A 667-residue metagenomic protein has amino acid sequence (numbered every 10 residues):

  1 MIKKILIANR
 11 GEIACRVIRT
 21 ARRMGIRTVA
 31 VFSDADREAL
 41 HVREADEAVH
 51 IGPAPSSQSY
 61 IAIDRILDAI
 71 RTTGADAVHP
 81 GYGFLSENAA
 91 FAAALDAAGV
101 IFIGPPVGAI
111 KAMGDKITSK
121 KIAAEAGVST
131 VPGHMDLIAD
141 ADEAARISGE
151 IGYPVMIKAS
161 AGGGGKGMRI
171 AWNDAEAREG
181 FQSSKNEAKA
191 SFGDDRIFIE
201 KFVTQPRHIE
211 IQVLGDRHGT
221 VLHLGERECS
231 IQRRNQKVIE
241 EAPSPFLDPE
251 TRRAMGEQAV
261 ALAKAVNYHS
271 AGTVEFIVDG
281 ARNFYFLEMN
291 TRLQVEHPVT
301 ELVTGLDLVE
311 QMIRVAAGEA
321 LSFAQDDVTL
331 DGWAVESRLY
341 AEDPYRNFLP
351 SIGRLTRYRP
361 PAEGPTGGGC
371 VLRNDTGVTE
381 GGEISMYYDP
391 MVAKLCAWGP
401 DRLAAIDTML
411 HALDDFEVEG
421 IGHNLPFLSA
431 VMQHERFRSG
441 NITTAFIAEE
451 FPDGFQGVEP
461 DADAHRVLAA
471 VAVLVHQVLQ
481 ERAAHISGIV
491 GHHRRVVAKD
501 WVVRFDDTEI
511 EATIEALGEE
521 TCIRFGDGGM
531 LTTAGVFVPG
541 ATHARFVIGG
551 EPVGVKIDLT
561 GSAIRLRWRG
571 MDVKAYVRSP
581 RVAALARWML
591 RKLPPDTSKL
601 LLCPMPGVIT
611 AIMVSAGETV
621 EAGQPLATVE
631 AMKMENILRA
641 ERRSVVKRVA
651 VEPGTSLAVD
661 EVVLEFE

Functional and structural regions predicted by a protein language model:
M1-V274, V278-H297: N-terminal beta-alpha lobe that positions the nucleotide/phosphoryl donor in ATP/NTP-coupled carboxylate activation
K166, P243, D389-L395, T597-K599: Short amphipathic alpha-helical segments
A259, P298-L531, A622-P625, V659-E661 (+1 more regions): Catalytic cores of soluble metabolic enzymes centered on carboxylation/carboxyl-transfer
W398-A404, M409-E419, L590-P604, V608 (+1 more regions): Conserved bacterial/organellar gene-expression machines centered on ribosome-associated P-loop NTPases
A516-C522, G526-G554, S562: Conserved nucleotide-binding/hydrolysis modules and their immediate coupling elements across P-loop/ASCE NTPase motors
P552, D558-P604: Catalytic P-loop NTP-binding/switch module of NTPases
L593-E667: Structured functional modules or segments
